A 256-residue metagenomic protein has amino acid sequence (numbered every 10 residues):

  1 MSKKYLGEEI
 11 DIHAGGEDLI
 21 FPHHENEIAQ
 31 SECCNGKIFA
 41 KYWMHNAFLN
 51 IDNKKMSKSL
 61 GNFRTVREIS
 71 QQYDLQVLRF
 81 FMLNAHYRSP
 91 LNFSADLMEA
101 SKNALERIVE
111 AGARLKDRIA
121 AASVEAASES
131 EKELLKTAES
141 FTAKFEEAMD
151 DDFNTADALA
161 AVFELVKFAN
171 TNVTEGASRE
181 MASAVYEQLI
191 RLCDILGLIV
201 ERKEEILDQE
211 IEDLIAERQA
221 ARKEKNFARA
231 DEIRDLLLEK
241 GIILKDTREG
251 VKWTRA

Functional and structural regions predicted by a protein language model:
M1-Q72, L78: Catalytic cores of enzymes that engage adenine nucleotides and/or redox cofactors via long glycine-rich, Lys/Arg/His
K55-M56, N62-A256: Structural preference for alpha-helix termini/caps and helix-kink/transition segments
